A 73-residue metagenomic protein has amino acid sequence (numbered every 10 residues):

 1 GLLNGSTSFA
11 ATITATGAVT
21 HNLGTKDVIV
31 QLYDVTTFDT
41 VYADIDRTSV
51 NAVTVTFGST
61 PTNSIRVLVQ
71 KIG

Functional and structural regions predicted by a protein language model:
G1-G73: Extracellular attachment/recognition segments
